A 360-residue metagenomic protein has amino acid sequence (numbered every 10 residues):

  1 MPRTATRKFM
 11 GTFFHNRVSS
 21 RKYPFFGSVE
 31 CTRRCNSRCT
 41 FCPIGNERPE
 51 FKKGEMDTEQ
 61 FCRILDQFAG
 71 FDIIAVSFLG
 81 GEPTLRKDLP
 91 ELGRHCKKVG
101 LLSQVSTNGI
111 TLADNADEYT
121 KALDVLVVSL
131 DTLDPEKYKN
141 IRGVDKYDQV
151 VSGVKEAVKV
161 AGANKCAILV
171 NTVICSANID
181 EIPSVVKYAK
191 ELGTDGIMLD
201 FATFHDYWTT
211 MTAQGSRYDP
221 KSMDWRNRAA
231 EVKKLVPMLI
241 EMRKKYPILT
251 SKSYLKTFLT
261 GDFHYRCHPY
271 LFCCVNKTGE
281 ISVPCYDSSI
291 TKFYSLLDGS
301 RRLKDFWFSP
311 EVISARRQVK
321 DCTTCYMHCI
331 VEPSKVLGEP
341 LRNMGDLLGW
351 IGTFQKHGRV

Functional and structural regions predicted by a protein language model:
P2-E118, D124-V125, E136, H205 (+4 more regions): Conserved alpha-helical substructure of the radical SAM core
T4, K8, V99-L102, A122-S282 (+2 more regions): Radical SAM enzyme [4Fe-4S]-AdoMet core and its adjacent flexible, acidic and glycine-rich loops/tails across
M10-F14, V18-S19, D262-H264, E280-V360: Flexible mid-to-C-terminal extensions adjoining Fe-S/redox cofactors in radical SAM and related proteins
K22, F71, K121, L192 (+2 more regions): Structured loop/turn residues at beta-strand edges in well-structured enzyme cores
P24-F26, L169, C322, Y326: Short, solvent-exposed beta-strand edge segments and adjacent coil->beta transition regions
F25-F26, T250-L255, C274, D305-R316: Short, intrinsically disordered, charge-biased short linear motifs at domain edges
P43, A116, R142, C285 (+1 more regions): Short, flexible helix/strand-to-coil boundary loops that buttress conserved ligand/catalytic motifs in alpha/beta
G45, L79, S129, D200 (+1 more regions): Conserved residues at the C-terminal ends of beta-strands
